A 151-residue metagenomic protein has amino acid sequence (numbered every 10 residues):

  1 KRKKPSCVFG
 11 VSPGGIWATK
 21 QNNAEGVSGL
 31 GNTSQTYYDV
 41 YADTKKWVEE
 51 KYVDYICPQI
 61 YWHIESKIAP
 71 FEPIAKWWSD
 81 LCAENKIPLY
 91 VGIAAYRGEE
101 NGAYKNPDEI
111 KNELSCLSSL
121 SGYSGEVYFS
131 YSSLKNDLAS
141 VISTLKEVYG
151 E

Functional and structural regions predicted by a protein language model:
K1-K3, A75-L81: Short amphipathic alpha-helices and their capping/turn segments at secondary-structure boundaries
K1-Y37, I87-G98: Aromatic-lined carbohydrate-recognition surfaces of secreted/lumenal glycan-active proteins
W17, W47, W62, W77-W78: Tryptophan-centered motif/residue detector
G29-L30, W77, L145-Y149: Short, low-complexity, polar/charged sequence segments that are solvent-exposed and flexible
Y41-K67, E84-E151: Substrate-binding cleft of secreted/luminal carbohydrate-active enzymes
K67-K76: Active-site-adjacent beta->alpha loops and helix N-cap segments on the catalytic face of soluble alpha/beta enzymes
